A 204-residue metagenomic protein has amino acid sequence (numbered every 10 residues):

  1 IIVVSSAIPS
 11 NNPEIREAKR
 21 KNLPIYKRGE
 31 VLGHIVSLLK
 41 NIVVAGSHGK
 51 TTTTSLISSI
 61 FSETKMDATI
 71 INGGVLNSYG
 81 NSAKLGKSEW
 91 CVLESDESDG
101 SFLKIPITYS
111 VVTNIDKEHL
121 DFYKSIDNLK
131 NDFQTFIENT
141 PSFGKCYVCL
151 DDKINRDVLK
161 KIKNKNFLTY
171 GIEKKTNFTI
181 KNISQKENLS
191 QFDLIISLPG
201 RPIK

Functional and structural regions predicted by a protein language model:
S6-L150, I154-K165: Phosphate-binding loop of NTP-binding sites
Y123-N131, G144, K160-K204: Adenine nucleotide phosphate-binding catalytic loops in nucleotide-utilizing enzymes
